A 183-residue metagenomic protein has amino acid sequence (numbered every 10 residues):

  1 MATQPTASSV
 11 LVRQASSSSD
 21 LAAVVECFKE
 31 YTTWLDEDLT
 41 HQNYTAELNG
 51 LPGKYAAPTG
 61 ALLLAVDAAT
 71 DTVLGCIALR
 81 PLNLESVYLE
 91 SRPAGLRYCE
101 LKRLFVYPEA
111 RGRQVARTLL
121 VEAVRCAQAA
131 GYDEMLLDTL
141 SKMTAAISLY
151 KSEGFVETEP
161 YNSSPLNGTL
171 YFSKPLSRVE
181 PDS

Functional and structural regions predicted by a protein language model:
M1-S9, V179-S183: Eukaryotic N-terminal low-complexity, Ser/Thr- and Lys/Arg-rich leader segments that predominantly function as
A2-P5, A69-D71, G168: Intrinsically disordered/low-complexity terminal segments and short unstructured peptides
V10, Q14-E109, L120-E122, C126 (+2 more regions): Acetyl-CoA-dependent GNAT
D36, Y88, A116, G154 (+1 more regions): Residue-level signature of transmembrane alpha-helix interfaces in integral membrane proteins
T72, R103-V121, Q128-A130, M135 (+2 more regions): Conserved glycine-rich acetyl-CoA-binding loop
D133-S183: C-terminal "cap" of GNAT-fold acetyltransferases
